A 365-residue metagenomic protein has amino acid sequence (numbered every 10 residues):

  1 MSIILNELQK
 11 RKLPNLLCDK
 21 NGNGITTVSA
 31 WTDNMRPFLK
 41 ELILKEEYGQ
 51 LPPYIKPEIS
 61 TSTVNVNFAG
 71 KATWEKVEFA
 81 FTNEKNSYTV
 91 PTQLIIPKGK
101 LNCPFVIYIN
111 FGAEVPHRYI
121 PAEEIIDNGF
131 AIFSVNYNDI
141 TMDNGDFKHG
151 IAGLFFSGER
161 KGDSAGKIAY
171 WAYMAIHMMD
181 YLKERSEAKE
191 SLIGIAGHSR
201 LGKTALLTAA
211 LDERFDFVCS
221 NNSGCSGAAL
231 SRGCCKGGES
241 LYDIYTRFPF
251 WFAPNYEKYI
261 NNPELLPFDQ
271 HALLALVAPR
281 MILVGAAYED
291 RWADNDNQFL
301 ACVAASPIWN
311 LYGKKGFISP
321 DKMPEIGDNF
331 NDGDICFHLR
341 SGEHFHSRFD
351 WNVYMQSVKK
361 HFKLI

Functional and structural regions predicted by a protein language model:
M1-T89, K359-L364: N-terminal targeting or regulatory segments adjacent to alpha/beta-hydrolase or S9 domains
N86-V90, I96-F105, N128: Proline/glycine-enriched tight loop/beta-turn segments at coil->beta junctions that connect or precede beta-strands
L101, I107-R185, G224-G227, S231-R232: Cap/lid segment of the alpha/beta-hydrolase catalytic domain
V115, Y119, I176-G238, N262: Primarily recognizes the serine-hydrolase "nucleophile elbow" in alpha/beta-hydrolase and SGNH/GDSL folds
S220-L273, Q298-P320: Mobile cap/lid helix-loop segments that gate and shape the active-site cleft of serine hydrolases
R247, E257, C302-I365: C-terminal catalytic histidine-bearing segment of alpha/beta-hydrolase fold enzymes
A278-A293, R340-S341: Conserved strand-to-loop "acid loop" that flanks and positions the catalytic carboxylate
R291-A301, S347: Conserved alpha/beta-hydrolase "acid-adjacent" motif
